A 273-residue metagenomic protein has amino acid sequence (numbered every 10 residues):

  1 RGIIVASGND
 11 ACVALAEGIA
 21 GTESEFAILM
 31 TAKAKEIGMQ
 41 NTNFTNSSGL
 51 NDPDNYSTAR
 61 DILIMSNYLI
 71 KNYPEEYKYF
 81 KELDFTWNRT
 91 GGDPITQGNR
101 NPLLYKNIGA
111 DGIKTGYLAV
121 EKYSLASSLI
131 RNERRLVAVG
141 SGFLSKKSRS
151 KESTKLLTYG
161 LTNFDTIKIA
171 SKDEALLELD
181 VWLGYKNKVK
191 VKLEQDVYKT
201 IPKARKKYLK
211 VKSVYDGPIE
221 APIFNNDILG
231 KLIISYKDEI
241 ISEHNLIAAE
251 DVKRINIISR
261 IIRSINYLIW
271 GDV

Functional and structural regions predicted by a protein language model:
R1-G2, C12-G21, S48-D54, T115 (+1 more regions): Second-shell loop/turn segments in exported
R1-V5, A27-I28: Signal peptide-directed extracytoplasmic domains
I3, A34, L232: Terminal peptide-recognition signature
A6, G18-T22, V120: Residue-level signal for short amphipathic helical patches enriched in basic/charged and nearby hydrophobic residues
A6-N9, N132-R134: Short connector loops/turns at beta-strand edges and beta->alpha or beta->beta junctions
C12-L15, T45, K78-Y79, I169: Short, hydrophobic secondary-structure boundary micro-motifs
A16-N67, K71: Mid-domain, small-residue-enriched loop/turn segments at the edges of structured enzyme/sensor domains
M39-Q40, D54-Y56, R60-V273: Domain-terminus/edge residues, biased toward the C-terminal soluble/receptor-binding domains of extracytoplasmic
